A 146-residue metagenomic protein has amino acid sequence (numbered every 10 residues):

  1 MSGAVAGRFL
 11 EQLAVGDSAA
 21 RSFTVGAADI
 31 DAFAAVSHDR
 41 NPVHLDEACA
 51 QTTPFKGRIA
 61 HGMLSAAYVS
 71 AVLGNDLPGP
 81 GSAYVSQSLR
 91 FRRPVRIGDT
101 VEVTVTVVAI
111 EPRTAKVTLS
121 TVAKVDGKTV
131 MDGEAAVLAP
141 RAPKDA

Functional and structural regions predicted by a protein language model:
M1-D17, V95-A146: HotDog/MaoC-like acyl-thioester-processing domains
S2-A60: Catalytic strand-loop segment that frames the active site of acyl-thioester-processing enzymes
S22-T24, R90, A136-L138: Generic structural detector for well-ordered beta-strands
A35-D39, G74-P78, V125: Short, intrinsically disordered, mixed-charge
Q51-A60, L64-T104: Hydrophobic beta-strand-centered segment that forms part of the acyl-chain substrate-binding groove
